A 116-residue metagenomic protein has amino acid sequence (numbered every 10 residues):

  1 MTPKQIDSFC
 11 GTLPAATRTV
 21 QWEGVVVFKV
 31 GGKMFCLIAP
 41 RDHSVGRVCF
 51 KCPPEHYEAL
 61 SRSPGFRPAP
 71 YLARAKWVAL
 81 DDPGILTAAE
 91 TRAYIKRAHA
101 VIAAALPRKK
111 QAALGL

Functional and structural regions predicted by a protein language model:
M1-L116: Charge-dense, helix-prone N-terminal extensions
